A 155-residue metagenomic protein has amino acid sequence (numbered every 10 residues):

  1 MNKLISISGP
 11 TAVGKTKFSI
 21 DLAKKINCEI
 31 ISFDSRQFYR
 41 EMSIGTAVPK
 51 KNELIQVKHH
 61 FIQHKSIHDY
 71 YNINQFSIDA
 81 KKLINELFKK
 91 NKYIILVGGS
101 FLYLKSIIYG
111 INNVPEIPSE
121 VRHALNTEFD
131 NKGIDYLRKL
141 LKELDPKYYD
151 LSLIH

Functional and structural regions predicted by a protein language model:
M1-H155: Phosphate/pyrophosphate-binding catalytic cores of soluble transferases and nucleic-acid-acting enzymes
